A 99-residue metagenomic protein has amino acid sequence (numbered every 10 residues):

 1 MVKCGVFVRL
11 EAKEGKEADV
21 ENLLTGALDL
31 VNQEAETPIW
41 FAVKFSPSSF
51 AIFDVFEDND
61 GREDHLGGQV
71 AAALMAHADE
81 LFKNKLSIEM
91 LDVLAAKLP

Functional and structural regions predicted by a protein language model:
M1-V2, E11, P38-S49, L74-P99: Glycine-rich beta-strand-turn "strand-cap" elements at beta-sheet edges
V6-V8, I52: Hydrophobic residues positioned within well-ordered beta-strands of beta-sheet architectures
R9-E21: Short, surface-exposed ligand-recognition loops at beta-strand->loop->(often short) alpha-helix junctions that present
K13-G15, F45, E57-N59: Short coil/turn motifs at secondary-structure junctions
E17-D19, G61, K97: Intrinsically disordered, low-complexity acidic/polar segments
G26, L30-I39, V55-E89: An amphipathic, aromatic/His-enriched active-site/gating alpha helix that lines ligand/cofactor pockets
